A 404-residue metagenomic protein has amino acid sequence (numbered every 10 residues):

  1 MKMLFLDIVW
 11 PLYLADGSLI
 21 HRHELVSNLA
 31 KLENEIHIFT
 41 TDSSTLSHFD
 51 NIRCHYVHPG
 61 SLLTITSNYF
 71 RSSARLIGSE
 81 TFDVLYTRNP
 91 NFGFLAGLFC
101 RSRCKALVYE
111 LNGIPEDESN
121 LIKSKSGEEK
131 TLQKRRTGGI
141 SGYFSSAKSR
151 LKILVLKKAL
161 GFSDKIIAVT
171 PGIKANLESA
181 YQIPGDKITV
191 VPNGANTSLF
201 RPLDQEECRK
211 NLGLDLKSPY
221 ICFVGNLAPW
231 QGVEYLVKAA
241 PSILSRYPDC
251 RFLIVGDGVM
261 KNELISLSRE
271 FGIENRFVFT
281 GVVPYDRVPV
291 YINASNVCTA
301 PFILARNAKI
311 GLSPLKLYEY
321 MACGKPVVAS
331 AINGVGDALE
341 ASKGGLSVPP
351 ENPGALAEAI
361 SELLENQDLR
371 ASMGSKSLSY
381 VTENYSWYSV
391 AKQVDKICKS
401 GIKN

Functional and structural regions predicted by a protein language model:
M1-T45, D50-I52, E80: N-terminal subdomain of nucleotide-sugar transferases
L4-L6, D215-A240, L253: Conserved donor-binding/catalytic core segment of Leloir-type glycosyltransferases
F70-G78, F94, L98-S102, Y109 (+3 more regions): Membrane-proximal helix-turn-helix segments that form the acceptor-binding/catalytic region of lipid-linked
D164, R276, I292-I310, K325-P326: Acidic donor-binding loop of glycosyltransferase active sites
G172, G194: Carbohydrate-associated surface elements
D249, A355, E362, L369-E383 (+1 more regions): A short, well-ordered alpha-helix in the C-terminal region of glycosyltransferases
V255, N262-V290, A294-V297: Nucleotide-activated donor-binding/catalytic signature segment of Leloir-type glycosyltransferases, i.e., the conserved
A341-S342, L346-P353, E362-D368: Conserved acidic donor-binding segment of nucleotide-sugar-dependent glycosyltransferases
